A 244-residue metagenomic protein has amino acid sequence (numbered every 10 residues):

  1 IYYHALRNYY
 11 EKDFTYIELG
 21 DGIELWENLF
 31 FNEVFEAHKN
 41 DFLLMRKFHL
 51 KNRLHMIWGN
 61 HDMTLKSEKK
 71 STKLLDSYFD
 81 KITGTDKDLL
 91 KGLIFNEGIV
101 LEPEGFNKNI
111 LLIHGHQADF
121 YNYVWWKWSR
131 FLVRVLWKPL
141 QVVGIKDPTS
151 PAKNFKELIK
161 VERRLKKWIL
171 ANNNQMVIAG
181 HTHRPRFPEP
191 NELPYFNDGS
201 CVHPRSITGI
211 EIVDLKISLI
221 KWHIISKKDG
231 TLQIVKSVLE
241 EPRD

Functional and structural regions predicted by a protein language model:
I1-D244: Extended recognition/assembly regions associated with phosphoester-bond processing machinery
